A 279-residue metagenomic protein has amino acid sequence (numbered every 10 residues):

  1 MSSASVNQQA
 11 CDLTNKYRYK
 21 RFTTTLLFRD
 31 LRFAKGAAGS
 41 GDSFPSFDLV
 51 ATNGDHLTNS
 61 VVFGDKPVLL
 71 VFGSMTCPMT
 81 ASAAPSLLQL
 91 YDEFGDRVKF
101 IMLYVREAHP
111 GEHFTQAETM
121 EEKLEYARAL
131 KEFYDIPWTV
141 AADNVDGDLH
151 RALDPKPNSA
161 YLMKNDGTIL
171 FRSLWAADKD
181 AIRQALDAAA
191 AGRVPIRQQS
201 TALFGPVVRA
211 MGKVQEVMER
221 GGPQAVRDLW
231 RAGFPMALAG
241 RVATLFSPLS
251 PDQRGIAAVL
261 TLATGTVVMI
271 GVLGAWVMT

Functional and structural regions predicted by a protein language model:
M1-V68, A176-T279: Non-globular targeting/processing and membrane-anchoring segments
S2-R21, A117-P137: Short, compositionally biased leader-like segments
S40, F63-G64, G95, L153-P155: Extracellular/periplasmic catalytic domains that process cell-envelope and extracellular macromolecules
S43-P45, D96, D135-W138: A short helix-to-beta-strand connector/capping loop
H56-L88, K99-Y104: Short active-site neighborhood of thiol/selenol oxidoreductases, capturing the structured segment around
L69, P78, L90, A160-M163 (+1 more regions): Conserved catalytic-core segments centered on acid/base and nucleophilic motifs
A81-Y134, D148: Structural microenvironment flanking redox-active thiols in thiol-disulfide oxidoreductases
Y134-I136, A142-A185: Thiol/disulfide oxidoreductase modules built on the thioredoxin-like
